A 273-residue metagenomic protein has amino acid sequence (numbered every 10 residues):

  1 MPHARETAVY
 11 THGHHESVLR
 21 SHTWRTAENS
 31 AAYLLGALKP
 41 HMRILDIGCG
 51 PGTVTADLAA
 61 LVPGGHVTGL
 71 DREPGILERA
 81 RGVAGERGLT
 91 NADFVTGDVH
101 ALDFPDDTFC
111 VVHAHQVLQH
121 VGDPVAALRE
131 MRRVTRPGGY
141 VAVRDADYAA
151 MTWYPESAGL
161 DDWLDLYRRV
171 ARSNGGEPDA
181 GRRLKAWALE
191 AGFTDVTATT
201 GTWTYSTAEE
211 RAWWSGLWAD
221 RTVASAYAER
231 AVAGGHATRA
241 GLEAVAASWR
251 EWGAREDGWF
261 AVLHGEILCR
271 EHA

Functional and structural regions predicted by a protein language model:
P2-A4, E16, T197-F260: C-terminal helical/coil "lid" or tail adjacent to the Rossmann-like core of SAM-dependent
P2-T26: Class I SAM-dependent methyltransferase Rossmann-like catalytic core, especially the SAM/SAH-binding loop
T23-M42, D57: Conserved alpha-helix/loop element of class I SAM-dependent methyltransferases that forms part of the SAM/SAH-binding
R43-I47, P51-A101: Class I SAM-dependent methyltransferase SAM/SAH-binding core
H100-V111: A short acidic, Gly/Pro-enriched loop at the edge of an enzyme's catalytic core that lines a small-molecule cofactor
C110-D123: A short SAM/SAH-binding and catalytic strip from SAM-dependent methyltransferases
V125-Y140: A short glycine-rich, Lys/Arg-flanked "PGG" loop and its adjoining helix->strand segment in the class I
A142-R211: Conserved catalytic/acceptor-binding region of the Class I
